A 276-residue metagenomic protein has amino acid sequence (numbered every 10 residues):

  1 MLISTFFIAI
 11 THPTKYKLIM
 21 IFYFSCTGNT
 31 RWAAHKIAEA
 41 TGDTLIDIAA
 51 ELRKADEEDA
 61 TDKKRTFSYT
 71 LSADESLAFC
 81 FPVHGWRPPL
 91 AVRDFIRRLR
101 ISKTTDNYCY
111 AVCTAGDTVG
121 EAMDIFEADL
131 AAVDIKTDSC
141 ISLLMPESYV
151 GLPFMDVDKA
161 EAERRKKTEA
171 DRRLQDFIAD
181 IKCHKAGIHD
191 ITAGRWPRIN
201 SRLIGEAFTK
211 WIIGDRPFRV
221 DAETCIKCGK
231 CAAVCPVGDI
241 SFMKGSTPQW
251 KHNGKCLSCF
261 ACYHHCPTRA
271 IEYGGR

Functional and structural regions predicted by a protein language model:
F6-F7, Y16: Aromatic (phenylalanine/tyrosine) cluster motif
T11-P13, A60: Glycine-centered signal
P13-E51, S68, S72-F81, G85-A207 (+1 more regions): FMN-binding flavodoxin-like domain, especially the glycine-rich phosphate-binding loop
K54-D56, S148, M243, G274: Short secondary-structure boundary/hinge segments and terminal tails
A55-T66: Intrinsically disordered, low-complexity terminal tails and inter-domain linkers enriched for S/T/G/P/D/E
I204-G229: Charge-patterned, long linear interaction tracts outside catalytic cores
V220, I226, K230-L257, A261-R276: Iron-sulfur cluster-binding cysteine motifs and their immediate structural context in ferredoxin-like electron-transfer
